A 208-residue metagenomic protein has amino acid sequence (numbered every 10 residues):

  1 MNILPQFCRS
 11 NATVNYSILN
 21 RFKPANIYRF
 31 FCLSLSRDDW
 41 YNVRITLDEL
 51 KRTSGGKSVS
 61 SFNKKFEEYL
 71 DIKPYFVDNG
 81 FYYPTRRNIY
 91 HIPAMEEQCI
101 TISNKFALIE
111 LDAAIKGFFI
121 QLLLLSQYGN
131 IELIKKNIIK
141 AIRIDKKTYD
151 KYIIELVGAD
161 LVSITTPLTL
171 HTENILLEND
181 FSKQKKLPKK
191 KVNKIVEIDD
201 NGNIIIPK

Functional and structural regions predicted by a protein language model:
M1-K208: Electropositive, intrinsically flexible nucleic-acid-contacting patches
